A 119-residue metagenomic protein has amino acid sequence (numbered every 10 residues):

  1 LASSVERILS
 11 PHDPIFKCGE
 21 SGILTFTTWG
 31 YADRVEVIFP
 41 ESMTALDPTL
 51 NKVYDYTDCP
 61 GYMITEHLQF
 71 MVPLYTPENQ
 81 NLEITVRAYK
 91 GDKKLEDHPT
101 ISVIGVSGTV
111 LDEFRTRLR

Functional and structural regions predicted by a protein language model:
L1-I23, G30, I104-R119: Short, compositionally biased P/S/T/A/G/V-rich stretches that sit at domain boundaries
I38-D47, G91: Change "in extracellular beta-sheet-rich domains … of secreted and cell-surface proteins" to "in beta-sheet-rich domains
A45-G61, T100: Solvent-exposed serine/threonine-rich low-complexity stretches and specific carbohydrate-binding patches
T57-M71: Aromatic sugar-binding surface patches on proteins that engage polysaccharides or sugar-phosphate polymers
M71-E78: Short, surface-exposed loop/turn segments at beta-strand-coil junctions that are enriched for proline with nearby
E78-I84: Exposed beta-strand face motif in extracellular beta-rich ectodomains
L95-V103: Edge beta-strands of extracellular beta-sandwich domains
